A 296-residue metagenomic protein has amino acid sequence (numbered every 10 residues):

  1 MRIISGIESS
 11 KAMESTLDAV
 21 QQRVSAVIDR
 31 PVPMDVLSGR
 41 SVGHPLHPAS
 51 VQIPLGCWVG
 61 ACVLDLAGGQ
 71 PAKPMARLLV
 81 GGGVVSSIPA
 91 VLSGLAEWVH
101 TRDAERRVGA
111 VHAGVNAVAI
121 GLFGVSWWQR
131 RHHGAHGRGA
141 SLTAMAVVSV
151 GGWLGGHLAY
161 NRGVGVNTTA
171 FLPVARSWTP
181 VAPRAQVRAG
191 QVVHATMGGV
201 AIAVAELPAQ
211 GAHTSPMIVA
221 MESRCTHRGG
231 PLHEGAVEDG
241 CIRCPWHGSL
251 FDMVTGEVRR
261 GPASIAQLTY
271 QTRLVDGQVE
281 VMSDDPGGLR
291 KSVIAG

Functional and structural regions predicted by a protein language model:
M1-G296: Short amphipathic, positively biased membrane-proximal segments that drive organelle/inner-membrane targeting
